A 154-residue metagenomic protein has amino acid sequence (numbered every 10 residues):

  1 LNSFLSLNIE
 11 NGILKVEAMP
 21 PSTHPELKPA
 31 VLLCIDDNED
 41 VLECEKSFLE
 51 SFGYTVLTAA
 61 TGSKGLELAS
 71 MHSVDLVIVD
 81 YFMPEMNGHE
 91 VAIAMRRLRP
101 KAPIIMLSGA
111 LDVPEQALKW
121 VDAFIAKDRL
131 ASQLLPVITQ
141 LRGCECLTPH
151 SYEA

Functional and structural regions predicted by a protein language model:
L1-V31, L130-A154: Non-catalytic signal-transmission and effector/linker regions of two-component phosphorelay proteins
K28-D40, E45-L49, V77: Conserved acidic segment of CheY-like receiver
T58-E67, G88: Helix N-cap/capping motif at the beta->alpha junctions
E67, H89-P100: Short amphipathic alpha-helix used as the core "switch/output" element in two-component signaling
S73-D75, R99-P103: His-Asp phosphorelay/catalytic-motif detector in bacterial-type signaling
D80: Active-site residues of response regulator receiver
M83: Receiver (REC) domain active-site loop signature in two-component systems and cognate sites in sensor histidine kinases
